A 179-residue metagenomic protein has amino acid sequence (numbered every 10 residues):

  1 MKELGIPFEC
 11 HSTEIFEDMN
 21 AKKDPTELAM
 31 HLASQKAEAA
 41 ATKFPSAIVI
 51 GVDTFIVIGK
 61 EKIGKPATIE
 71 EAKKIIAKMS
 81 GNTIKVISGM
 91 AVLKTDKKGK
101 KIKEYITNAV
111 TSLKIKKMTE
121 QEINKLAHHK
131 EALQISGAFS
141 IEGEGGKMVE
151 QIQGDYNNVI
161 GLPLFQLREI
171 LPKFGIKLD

Functional and structural regions predicted by a protein language model:
M1-H11, F165, K173, K177: N-terminal G-site helix/loop of the GST-like fold
G5-N20, I102-A109: Short glycine-rich, Thr/Ser-proximal phosphate-binding strand/loop in the N-terminal lobe of ATP-dependent enzymes
D24-D179: Anionic-ligand binding patches
